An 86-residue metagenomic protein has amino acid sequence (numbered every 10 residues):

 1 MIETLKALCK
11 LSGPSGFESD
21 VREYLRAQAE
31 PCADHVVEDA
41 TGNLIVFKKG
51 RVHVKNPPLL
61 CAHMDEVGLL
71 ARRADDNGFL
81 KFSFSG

Functional and structural regions predicted by a protein language model:
M1-G86: N-terminal hydrophobic/helix-forming segments and targeting peptides
